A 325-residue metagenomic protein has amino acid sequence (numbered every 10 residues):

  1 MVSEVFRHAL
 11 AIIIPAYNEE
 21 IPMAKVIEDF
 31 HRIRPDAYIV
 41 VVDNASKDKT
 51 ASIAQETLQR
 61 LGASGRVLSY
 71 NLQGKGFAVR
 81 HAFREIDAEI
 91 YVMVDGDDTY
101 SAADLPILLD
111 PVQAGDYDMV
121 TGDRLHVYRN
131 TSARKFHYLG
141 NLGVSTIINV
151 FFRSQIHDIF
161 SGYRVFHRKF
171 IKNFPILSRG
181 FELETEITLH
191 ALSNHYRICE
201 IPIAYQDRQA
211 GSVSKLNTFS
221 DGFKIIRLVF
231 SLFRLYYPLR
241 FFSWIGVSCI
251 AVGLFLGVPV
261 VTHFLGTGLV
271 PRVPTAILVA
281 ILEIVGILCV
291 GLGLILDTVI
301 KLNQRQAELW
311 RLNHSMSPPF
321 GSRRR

Functional and structural regions predicted by a protein language model:
M1-F6, S178, L183-R325: Hydrophobic helical membrane-anchoring modules
A9-A11, Y38, E186: Cell-envelope/extracellular polymer assembly enzymes that use nucleotide-activated donors
E19-P22, S46, K75: Donor nucleotide-sugar binding loop of glycosyltransferases
E19-R32: Short, well-formed alpha-helical segments that are part of the catalytic scaffolds of diverse glycosyltransferases
D43-S52: A conserved acidic beta->alpha catalytic loop
S64, L68-E85, I90, A102-F181 (+3 more regions): Acceptor/aglycone-binding surface of glycosyltransferases and processive sugar-polymer synthases
D98-T99: Acidic metal-phosphate-binding loop of nucleotide-sugar-dependent transferases
